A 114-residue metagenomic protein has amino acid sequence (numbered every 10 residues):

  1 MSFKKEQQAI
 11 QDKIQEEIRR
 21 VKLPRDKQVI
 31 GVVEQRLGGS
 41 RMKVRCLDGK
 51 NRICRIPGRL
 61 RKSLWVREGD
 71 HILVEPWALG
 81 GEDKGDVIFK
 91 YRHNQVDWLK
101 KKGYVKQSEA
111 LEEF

Functional and structural regions predicted by a protein language model:
S2-I10, L99-F114: Long, charged, low-complexity intrinsically disordered regions
F3-V29: Short boundary/loop segments of OB/S1/cold-shock single-stranded nucleic-acid-binding domains
Q28-V32, R36-L37: Long, contiguous regulatory modules within eukaryotic nuclear regulatory proteins
Q35, C46, P76, F89-Y91: Flexible glycine-/small-residue-rich
G39-V44: Short aromatic-glycine-enriched beta-strand elements
D48-G58: Short, structured beta-strand/loop micro-motifs enriched in basic residues and often containing a Trp
L60-L73: Short nucleic-acid-contacting surface segments enriched for D/E, G, S/T with interspersed K/R
A78-S108: OB-fold/S1-family single-stranded nucleic acid-binding modules
